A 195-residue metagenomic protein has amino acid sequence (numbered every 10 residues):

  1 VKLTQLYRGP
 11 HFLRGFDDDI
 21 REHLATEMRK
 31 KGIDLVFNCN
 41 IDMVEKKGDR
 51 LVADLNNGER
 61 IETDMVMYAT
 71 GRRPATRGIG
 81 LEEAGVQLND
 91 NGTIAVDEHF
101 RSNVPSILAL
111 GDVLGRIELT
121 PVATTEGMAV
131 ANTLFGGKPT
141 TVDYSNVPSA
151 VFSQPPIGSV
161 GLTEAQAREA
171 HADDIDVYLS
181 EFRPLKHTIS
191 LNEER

Functional and structural regions predicted by a protein language model:
V1-V52, N56-N57, I117-T124, N132-Q166: Rossmann-like dinucleotide-binding cores of NAD(P)H-dependent redox enzymes
I33-D34, I107, I175: Short, conserved active-site loop motifs that form the nucleotide-linked donor/cofactor pocket
N38-N40, N91, Y178-S180: Conserved beta-strand termini and adjacent loop/short-helix elements that scaffold enzyme active sites in alpha/beta
K46-L51, V104, L191-R195: A short, glycine/Asx- and small/polar-enriched loop/turn that sits immediately N-terminal to a beta-strand
E59-G85, S159-R195: C-terminal catalytic lobe of FAD-dependent flavoproteins
R60-K138: FAD-site-proximal beta/loop scaffold in flavoenzymes
Q87-D90, G137-N146, H171-Y178: A short alpha-helix-loop-beta-strand transition element characteristic of N-terminal alpha/beta dinucleotide-binding
D112-L119, S153, R183-T188: Glycine-rich phosphate/pyrophosphate-binding beta-alpha loops
